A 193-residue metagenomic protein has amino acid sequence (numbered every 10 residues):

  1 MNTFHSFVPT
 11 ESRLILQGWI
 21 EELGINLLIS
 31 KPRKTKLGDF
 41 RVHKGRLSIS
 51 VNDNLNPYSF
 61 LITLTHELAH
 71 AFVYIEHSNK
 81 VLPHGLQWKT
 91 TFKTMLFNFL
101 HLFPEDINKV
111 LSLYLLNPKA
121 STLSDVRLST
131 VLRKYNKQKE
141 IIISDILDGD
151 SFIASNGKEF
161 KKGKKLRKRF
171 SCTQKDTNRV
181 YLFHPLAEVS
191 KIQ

Functional and structural regions predicted by a protein language model:
T3, T10-R41, S48-I49, N54 (+1 more regions): Metalloprotease/metallohydrolase-associated module, dominated by Zn2+-dependent proteases
P57: Conserved short loop/helix modules at catalytic or binding sites in compact beta-alpha or helix-hairpin-helix contexts
I62-I75: Active-site recognition of the HExxH zinc-binding catalytic motif
